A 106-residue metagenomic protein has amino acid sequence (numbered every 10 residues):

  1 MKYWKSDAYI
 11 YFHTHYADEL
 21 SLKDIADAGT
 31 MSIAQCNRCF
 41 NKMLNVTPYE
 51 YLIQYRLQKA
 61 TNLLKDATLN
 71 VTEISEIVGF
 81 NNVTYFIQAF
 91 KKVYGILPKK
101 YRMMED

Functional and structural regions predicted by a protein language model:
M1-D7, Q35: An amphipathic alpha-helical interaction segment
D7-T14, D18-K23, K42-T84, M103-D106: Terminal helix-turn-helix DNA-binding modules in bacterial transcription factors
A26-I33, N37: Helix-turn-helix
I33, V71, N82, L97-P98: Residue-level detector of short coil/turn "hinge" positions at structural boundaries
Q35-C36, F40, Y85-F86, F90: Short hydrophobic/aromatic patch on the recognition helix
Q88-D106: …primarily DNA-binding HTH/wHTH and HhH modules…
